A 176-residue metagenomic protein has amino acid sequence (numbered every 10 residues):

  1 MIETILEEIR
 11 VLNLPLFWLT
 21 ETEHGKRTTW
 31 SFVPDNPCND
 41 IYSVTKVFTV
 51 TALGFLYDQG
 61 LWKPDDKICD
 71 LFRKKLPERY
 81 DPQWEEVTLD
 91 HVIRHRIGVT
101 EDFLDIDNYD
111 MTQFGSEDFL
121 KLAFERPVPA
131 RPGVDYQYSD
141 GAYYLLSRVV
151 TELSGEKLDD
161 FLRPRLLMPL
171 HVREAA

Functional and structural regions predicted by a protein language model:
I2-D35, P64: A short, well-structured edge-of-sheet supersecondary motif
T28-P37, F124-P132: Glycine/charged-rich beta-loop-alpha catalytic/anionic-binding loops adjacent to active sites
F32-D35, K67-L76, D105-Y109: Short linear capping/connector segments at secondary-structure termini
N39-Y42, Y136-Y138: Catalytic tyrosine of NAD(P)H-dependent dehydrogenase/reductases that use a Tyr as the general acid/base
D40-D65, L146-V150: Active-site SXXK
D58-V99, E125, L153-A176: Active-site helix/loop module of the DD-peptidase/beta-lactamase fold, centered on the serine-lysine SxxK catalytic
D105-A176: Catalytic-site signature segments of enzymes, centered on catalytic residues
